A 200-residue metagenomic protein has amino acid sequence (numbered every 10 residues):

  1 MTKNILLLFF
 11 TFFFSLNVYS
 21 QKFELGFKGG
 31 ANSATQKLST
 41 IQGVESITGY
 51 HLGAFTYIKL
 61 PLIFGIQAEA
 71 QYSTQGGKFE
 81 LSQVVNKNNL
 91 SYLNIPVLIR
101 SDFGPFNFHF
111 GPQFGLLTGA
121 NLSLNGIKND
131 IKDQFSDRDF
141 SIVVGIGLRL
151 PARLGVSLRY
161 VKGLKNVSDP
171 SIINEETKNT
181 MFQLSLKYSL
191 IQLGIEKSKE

Functional and structural regions predicted by a protein language model:
M1-K28, L186, E200: Bacterial Sec-dependent N-terminal signal peptides
Q21-F23, V44-Y50, N89-L93, G104 (+2 more regions): Residues that define the transmembrane beta-barrel architecture of outer-membrane proteins
F23, F64-I66, P105-F108, A152-L158 (+1 more regions): Repeated loop/turn-to-beta-strand initiation elements of outer-membrane beta-barrel proteins
E24, G43-Q83: Glycine- and aromatic-enriched membrane insertion/assembly motifs of diderm outer-membrane and organelle channel
F27-A31, Y50-I58, A70-Y72, I95-S101 (+4 more regions): Residues on the lipid-exposed face of transmembrane beta-strands in outer-membrane beta-barrel proteins
N32, L148, K178-E200: Outer-membrane beta-barrel "beta-signal"
T35-V44, T74-S91, T118-R138, N166-K178 (+1 more regions): Flexible, solvent-exposed loop segments that connect beta-strands
F79-F110: Helix-adjacent hinge/juxtasegments
